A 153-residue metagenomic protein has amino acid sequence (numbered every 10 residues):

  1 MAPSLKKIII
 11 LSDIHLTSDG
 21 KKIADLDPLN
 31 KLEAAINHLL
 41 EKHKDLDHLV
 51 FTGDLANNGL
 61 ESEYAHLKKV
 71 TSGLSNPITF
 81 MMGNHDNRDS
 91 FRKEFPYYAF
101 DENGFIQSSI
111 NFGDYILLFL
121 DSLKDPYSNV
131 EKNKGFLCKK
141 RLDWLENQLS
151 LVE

Functional and structural regions predicted by a protein language model:
M1-A65: N-terminal active-site segment of His-dependent metallophosphoesterases
E61-V152: Extended active-site neighborhood of metal-dependent phosphoesterases/phosphodiesterases
